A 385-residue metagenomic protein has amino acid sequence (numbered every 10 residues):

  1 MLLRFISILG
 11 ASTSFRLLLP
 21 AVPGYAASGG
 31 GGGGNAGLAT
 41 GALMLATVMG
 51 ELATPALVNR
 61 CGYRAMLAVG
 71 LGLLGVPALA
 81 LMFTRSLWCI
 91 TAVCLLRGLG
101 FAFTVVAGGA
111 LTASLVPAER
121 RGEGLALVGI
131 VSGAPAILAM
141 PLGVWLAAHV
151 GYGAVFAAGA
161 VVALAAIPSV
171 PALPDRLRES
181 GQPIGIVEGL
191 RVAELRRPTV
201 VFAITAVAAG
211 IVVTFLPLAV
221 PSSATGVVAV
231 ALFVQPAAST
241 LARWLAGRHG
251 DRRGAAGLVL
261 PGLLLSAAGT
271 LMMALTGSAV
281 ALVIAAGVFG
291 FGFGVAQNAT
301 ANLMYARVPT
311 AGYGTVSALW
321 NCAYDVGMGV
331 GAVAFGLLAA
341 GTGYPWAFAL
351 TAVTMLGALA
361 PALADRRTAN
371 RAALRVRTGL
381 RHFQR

Functional and structural regions predicted by a protein language model:
M1-A39, R197, V201, A206-A219 (+1 more regions): Helix-loop boundary and gating motifs at the non-cytosolic
M44-L52, A136-I137, P236-W244, G329: Residue-level signature of mid-helix packing/kink "hotspots" within the transmembrane helices of 12-pass Major
G50-G62, A242-G254: Helix-to-loop junctions at the C-terminal end of transmembrane segments in multipass secondary transporters
G62, F83-W88, G254, T276-G277: Helix-breaking motifs and short loop linkers at transmembrane-helix boundaries and internal kinks in secondary membrane
A65-L79, A160, G257-M272: Structural signature of the two symmetry-related core transmembrane helices
L95-V131: Cytoplasmic helix-loop-helix junction between adjacent transmembrane helices in 12-TM secondary transporters
V128-P171: Helix-loop-helix hairpin linking two adjacent transmembrane segments in secondary transporters
A160-E179, P361-D365: C-terminal membrane-cytosol helix-exit motif in multi-pass small-molecule transporters
